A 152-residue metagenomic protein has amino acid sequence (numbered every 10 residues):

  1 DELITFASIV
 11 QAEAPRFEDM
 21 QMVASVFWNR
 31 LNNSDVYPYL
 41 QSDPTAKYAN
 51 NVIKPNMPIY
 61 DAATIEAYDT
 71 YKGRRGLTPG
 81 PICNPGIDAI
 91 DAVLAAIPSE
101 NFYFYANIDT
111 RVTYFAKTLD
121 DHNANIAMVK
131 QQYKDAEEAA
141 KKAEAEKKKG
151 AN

Functional and structural regions predicted by a protein language model:
D1-N152: Bacterial extracytoplasmic/cell-wall-associated proteins, especially those involved in peptidoglycan
